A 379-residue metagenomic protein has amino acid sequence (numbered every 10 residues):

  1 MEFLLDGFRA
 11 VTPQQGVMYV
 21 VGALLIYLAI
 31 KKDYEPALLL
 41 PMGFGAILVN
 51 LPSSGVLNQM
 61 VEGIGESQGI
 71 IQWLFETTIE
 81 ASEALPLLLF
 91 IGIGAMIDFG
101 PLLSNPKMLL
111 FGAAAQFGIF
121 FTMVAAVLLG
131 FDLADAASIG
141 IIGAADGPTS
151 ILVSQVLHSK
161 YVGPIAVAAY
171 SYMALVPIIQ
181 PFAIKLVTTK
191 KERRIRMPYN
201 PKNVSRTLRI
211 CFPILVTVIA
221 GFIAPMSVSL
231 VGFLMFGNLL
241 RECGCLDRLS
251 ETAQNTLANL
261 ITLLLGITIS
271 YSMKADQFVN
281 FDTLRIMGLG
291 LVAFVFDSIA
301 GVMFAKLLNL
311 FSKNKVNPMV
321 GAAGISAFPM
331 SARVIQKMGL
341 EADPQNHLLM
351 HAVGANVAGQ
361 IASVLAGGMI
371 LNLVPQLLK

Functional and structural regions predicted by a protein language model:
M1-A10, G16, V61-S67, F182-C211 (+3 more regions): Intrinsically disordered, low-complexity non-transmembrane regions of multi-pass membrane transporters
M1-E66: N-terminal alpha-helical transmembrane segments of multi-pass membrane transport and channel/translocase proteins
K31-L39, L57-N58, L74-E76, M96-F111 (+4 more regions): Interfacial helix-loop-helix linkers and transmembrane-helix boundary segments in multi-pass membrane proteins
T77, A81-S82, I91-M96, F111-F121 (+4 more regions): Alpha-helical membrane segments and immediately flanking helix-loop junctions that form or couple to the substrate/ion
L102-M123, A275-G301, A352, N356: Entry/N-cap segments of selected transmembrane alpha helices and their immediately preceding amphipathic helices
K160-I178, L289-D297, V320-G321: Alpha-helical transmembrane segments
S171-C245: Membrane-embedded hairpin module used as a gating/binding unit in multi-pass transport and secretion proteins
V216-F304: Transmembrane helical segments that form the transport core of multi-pass membrane transport proteins
